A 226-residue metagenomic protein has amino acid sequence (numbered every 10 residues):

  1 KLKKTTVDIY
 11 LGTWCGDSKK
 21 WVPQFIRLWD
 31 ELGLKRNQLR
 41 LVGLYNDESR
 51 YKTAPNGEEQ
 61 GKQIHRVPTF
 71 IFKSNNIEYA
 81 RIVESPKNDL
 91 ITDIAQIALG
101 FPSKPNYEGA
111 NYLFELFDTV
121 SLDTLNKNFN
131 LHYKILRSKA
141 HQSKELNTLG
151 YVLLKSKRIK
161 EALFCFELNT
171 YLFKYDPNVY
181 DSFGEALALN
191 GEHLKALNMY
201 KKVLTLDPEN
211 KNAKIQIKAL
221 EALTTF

Functional and structural regions predicted by a protein language model:
Q38-F72, Q96-I97: Thioredoxin-like thiol-disulfide oxidoreductase module
R66, K73-A110: Non-catalytic, surface beta->alpha helical segment in thiol-disulfide oxidoreductase systems
S143, I159-K160, P177-D181, K211-N212: Helix-start (N-cap) detector for alpha-helical repeat units in TPR-like alpha-solenoids, especially tetratricopeptide
K155, L189, A219-L223: Register position in tetratricopeptide repeats
